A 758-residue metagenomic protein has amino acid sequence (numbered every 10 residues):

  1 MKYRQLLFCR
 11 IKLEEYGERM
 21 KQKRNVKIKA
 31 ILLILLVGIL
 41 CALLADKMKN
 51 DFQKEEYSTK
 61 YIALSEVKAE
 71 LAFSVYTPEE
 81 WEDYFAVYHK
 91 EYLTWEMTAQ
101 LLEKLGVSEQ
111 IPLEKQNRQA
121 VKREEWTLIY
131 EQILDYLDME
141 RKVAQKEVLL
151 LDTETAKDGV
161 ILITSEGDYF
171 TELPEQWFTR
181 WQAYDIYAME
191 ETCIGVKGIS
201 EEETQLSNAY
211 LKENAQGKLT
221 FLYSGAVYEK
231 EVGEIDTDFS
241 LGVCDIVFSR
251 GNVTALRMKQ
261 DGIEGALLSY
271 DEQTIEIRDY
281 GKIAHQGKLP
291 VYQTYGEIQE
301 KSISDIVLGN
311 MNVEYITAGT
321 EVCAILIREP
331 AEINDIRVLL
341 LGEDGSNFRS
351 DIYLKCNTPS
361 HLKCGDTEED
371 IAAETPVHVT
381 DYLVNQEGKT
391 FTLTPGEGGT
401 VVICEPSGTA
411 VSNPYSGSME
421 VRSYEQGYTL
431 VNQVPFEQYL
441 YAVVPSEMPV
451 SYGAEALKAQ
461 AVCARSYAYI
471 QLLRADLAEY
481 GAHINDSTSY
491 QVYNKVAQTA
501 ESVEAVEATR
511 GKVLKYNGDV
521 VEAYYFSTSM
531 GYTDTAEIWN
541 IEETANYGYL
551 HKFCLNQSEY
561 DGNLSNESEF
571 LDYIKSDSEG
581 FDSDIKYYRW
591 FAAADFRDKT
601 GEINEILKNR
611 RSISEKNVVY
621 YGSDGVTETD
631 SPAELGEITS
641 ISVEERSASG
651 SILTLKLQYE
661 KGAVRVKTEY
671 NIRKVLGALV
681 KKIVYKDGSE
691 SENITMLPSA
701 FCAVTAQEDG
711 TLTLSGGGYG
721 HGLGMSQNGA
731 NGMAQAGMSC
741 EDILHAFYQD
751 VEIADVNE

Functional and structural regions predicted by a protein language model:
F8-Y61, S65, F73-H89, G106-P112 (+2 more regions): Conserved, single-site charged/polar hotspot
